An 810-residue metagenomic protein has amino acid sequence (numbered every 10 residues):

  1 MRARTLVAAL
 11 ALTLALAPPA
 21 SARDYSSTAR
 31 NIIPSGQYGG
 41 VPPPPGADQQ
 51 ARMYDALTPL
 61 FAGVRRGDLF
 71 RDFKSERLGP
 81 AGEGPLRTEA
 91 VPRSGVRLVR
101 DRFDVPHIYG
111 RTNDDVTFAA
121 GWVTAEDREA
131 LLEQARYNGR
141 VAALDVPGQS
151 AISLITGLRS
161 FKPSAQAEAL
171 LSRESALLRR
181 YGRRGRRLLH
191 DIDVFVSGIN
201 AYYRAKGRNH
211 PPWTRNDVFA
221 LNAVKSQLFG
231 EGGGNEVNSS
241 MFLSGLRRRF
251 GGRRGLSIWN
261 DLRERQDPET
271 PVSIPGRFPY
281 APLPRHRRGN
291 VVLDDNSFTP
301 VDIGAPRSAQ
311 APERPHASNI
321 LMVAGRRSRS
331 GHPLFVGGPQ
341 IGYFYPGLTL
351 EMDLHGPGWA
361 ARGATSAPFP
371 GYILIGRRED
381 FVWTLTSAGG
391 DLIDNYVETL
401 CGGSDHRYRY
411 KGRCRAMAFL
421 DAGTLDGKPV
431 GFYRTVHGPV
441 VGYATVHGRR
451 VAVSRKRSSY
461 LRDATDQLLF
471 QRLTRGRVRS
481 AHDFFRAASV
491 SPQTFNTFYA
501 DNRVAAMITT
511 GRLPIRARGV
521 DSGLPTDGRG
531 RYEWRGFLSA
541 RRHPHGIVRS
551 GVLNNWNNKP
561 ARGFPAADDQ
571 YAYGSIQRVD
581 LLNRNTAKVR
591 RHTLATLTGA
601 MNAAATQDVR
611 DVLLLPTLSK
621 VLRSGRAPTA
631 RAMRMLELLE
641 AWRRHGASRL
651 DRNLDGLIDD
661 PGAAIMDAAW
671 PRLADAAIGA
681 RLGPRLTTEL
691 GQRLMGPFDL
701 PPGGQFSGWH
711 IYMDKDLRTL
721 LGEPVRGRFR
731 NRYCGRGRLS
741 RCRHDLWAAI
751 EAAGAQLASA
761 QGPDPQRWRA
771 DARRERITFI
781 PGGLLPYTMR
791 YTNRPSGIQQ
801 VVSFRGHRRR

Functional and structural regions predicted by a protein language model:
M1-V7: Bacterial N-terminal signal peptides that target proteins for export
V7-A17: Bacterial N-terminal signal peptides
P18-A22: Sec/Tat signal peptide C-region and signal peptidase I cleavage site
R23-L334, P339-G342, P357-W359, A364 (+1 more regions): Substrate-recognition/specificity elements adjacent to catalytic centers across diverse enzyme folds
V116-G121, Q166-A167, L171-H190, S454-R457 (+4 more regions): Second-shell loop/turn segments in exported
Q134-N138, A143-D145, G358-Y433, L468-R475 (+2 more regions): Compact, glycine/acidic-enriched structural inserts
Q493-V589, M666-W670, A674-I678, L682 (+1 more regions): Hydrophobic alpha-helical segments
D568-M633, M713-R810: Terminal end segments
